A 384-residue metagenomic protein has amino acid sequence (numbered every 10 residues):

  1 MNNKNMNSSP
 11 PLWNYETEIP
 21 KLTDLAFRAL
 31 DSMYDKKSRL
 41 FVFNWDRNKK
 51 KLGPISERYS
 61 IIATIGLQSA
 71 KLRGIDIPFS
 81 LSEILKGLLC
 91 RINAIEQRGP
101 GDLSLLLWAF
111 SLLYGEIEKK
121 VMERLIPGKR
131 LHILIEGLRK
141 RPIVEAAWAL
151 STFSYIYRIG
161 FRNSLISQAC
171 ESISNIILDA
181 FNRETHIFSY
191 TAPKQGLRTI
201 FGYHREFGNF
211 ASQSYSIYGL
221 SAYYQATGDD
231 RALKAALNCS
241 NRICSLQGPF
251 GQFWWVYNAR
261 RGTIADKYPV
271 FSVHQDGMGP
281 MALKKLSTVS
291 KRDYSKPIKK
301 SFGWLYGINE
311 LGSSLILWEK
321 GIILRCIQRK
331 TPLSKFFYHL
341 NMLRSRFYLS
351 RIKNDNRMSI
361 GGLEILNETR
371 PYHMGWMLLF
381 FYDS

Functional and structural regions predicted by a protein language model:
M1-S384: Glycan-recognition and catalytic cores of secretory/periplasmic carbohydrate-active enzymes
